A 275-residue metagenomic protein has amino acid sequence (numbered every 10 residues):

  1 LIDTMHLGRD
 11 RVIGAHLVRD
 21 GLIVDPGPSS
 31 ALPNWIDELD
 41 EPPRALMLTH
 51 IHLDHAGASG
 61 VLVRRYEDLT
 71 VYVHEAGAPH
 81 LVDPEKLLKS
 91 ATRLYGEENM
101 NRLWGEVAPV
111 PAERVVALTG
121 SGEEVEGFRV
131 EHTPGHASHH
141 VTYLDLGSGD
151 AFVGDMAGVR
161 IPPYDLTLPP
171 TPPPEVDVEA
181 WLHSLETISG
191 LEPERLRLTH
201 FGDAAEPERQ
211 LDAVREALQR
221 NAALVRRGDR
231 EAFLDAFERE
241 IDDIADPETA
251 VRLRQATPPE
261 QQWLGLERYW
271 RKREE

Functional and structural regions predicted by a protein language model:
L1-L39, Y143-D155: Conserved beta-strand hairpin/beta-sheet module of binuclear metal-dependent hydrolase folds, prominently
L17, G120-L146: Core dinuclear metal-dependent hydrolase active-site scaffold
L22-V24, M47, V71, D150-F152 (+2 more regions): Residue-level marker for buried hydrophobic side chains located in beta-strands that build the well-ordered beta-sheet
P26-P28, I51, A76-G77, H136-A137 (+3 more regions): Active-site metal-binding loops of divalent metal-dependent hydrolases
R44-D54: Metallo-beta-lactamase
L81-E131: Metallo-beta-lactamase
L182-R230: Divalent-metal (often Zn2+) His-rich catalytic cores of metallo-beta-lactamase-fold enzymes
L224-E275: C-terminal regulatory/interaction regions
